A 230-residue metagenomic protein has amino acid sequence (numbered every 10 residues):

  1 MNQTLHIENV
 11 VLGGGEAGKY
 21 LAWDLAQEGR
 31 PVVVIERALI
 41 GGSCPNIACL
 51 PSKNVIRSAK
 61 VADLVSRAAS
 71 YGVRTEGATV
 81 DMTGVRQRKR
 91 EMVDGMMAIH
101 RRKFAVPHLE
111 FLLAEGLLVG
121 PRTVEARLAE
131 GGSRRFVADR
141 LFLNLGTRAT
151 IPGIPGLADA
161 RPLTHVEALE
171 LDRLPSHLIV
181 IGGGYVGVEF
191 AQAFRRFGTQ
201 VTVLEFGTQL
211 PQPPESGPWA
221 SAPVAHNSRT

Functional and structural regions predicted by a protein language model:
N2-G15, L174-G184: Beta1/beta-strand and adjacent pyrophosphate-binding region of the FAD-binding site in flavoprotein oxidoreductases
N2-I7, D24-R30, I35-L174, G207-P211 (+1 more regions): Glycine-rich flavin
E8-V34, V186-R196: N-terminal Rossmann-like FAD-binding beta1-loop-alpha1 element of flavoenzymes
V10-L12, V33, L143, I179 (+1 more regions): Conserved hydrophobic packing residues within short motifs/helices of P-loop NTPase cores of ABC-family ATPases
D172-P214: Rossmann-like NAD(P)H-binding beta-loop-alpha module
